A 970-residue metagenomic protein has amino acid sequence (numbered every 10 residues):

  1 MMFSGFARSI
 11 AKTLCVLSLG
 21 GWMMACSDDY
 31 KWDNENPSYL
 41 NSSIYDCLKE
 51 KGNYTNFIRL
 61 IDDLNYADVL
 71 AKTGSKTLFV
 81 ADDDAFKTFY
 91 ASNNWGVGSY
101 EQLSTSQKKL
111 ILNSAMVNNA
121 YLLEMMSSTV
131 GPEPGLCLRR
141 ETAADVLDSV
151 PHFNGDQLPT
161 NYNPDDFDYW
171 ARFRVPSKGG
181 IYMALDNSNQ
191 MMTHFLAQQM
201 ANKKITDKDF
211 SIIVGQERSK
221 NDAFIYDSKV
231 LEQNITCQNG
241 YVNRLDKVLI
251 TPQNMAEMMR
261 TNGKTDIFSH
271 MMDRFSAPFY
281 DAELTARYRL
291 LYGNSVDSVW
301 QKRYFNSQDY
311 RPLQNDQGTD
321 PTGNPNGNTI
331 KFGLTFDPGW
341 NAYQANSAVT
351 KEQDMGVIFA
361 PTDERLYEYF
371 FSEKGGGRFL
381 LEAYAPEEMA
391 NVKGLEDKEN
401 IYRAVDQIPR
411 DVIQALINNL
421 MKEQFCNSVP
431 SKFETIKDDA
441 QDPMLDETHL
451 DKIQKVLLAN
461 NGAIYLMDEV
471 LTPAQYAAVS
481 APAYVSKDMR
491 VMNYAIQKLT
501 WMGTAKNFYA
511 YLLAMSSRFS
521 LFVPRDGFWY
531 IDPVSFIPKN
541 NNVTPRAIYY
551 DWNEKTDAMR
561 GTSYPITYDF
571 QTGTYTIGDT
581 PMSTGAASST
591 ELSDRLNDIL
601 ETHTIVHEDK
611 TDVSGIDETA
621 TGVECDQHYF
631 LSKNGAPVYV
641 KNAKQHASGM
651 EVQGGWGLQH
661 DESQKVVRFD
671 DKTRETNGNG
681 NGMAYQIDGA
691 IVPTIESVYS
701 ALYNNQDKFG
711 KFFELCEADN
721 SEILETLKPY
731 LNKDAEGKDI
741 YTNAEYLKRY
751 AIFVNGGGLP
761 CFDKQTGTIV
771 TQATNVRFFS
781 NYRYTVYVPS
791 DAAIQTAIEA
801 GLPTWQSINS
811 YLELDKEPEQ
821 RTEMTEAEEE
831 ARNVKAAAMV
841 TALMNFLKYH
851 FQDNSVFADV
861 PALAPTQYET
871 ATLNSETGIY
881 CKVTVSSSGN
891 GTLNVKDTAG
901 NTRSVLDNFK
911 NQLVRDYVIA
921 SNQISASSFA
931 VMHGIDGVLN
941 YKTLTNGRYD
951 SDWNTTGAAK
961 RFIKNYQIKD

Functional and structural regions predicted by a protein language model:
M1-C26: Sec-dependent bacterial lipoprotein signal peptides
A25-D970: Mature, structured domains of secreted/extracytosolic soluble proteins
